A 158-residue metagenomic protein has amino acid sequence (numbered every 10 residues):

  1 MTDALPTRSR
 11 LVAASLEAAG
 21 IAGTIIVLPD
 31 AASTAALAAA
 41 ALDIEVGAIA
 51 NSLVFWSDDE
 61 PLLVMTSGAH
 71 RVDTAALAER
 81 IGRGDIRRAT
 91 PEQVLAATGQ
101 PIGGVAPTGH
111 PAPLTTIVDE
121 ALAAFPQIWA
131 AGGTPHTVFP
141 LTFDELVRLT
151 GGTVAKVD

Functional and structural regions predicted by a protein language model:
M1-D158: Extended, low-hydrophobicity, polar/charged segments
